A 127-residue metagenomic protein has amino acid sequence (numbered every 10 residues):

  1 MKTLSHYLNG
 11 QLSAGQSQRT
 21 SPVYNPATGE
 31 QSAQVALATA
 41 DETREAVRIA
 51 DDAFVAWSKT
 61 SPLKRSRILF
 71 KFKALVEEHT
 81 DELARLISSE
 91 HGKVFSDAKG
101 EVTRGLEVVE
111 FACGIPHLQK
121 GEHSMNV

Functional and structural regions predicted by a protein language model:
M1-Q34, R67, K71, G121-V127: Terminal low-complexity tails and localization/encapsulation signals of metabolic enzymes
S32-Q119: Glycine-rich loop-to-alpha-helix module at the N-terminal edge of alpha/beta enzyme cores
